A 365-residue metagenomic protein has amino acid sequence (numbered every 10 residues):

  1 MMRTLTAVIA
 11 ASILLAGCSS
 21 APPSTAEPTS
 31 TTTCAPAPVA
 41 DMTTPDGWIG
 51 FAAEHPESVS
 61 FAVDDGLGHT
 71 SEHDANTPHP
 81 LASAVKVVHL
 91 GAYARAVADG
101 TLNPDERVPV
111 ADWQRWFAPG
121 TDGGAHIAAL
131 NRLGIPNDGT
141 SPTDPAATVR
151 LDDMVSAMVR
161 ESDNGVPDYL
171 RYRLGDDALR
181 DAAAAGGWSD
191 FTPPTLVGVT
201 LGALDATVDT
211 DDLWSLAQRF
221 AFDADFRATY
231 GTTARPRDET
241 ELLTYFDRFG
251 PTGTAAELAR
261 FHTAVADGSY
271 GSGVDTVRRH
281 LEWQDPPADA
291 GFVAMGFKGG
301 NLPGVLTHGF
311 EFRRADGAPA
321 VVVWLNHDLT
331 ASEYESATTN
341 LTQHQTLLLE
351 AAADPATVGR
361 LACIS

Functional and structural regions predicted by a protein language model:
M1-A11: N-terminal export and membrane-targeting signals
L14-G17: C-terminal motif of bacterial Sec signal peptides marking the signal peptidase cleavage site
S19-A21: Bacterial signal peptide processing site
E27-W48, D238-S365: Structured C-terminal helix/loop/strand segments within mature extracytoplasmic catalytic/sensor domains
T33-V197: Active-site-adjacent loops and short helices of periplasmic peptidoglycan-processing enzymes
S58, A146-E257, F261: Mid-domain, small-residue-enriched loop/turn segments at the edges of structured enzyme/sensor domains
